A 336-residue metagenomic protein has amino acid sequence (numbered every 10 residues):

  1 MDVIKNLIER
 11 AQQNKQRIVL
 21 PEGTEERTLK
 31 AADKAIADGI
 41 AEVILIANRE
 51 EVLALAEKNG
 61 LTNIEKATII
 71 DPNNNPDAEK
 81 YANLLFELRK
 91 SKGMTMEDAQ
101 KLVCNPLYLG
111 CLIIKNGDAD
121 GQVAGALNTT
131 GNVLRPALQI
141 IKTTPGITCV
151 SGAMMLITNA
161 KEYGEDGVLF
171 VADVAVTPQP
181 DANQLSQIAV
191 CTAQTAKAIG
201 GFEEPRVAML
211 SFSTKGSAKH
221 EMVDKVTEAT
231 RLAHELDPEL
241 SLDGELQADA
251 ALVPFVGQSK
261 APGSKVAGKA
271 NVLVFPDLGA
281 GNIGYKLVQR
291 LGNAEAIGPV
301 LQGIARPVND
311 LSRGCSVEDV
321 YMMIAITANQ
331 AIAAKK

Functional and structural regions predicted by a protein language model:
M1-A267, V272-K336: Anion-binding alpha/beta catalytic cores of soluble intermediary-metabolism enzymes, centered on
